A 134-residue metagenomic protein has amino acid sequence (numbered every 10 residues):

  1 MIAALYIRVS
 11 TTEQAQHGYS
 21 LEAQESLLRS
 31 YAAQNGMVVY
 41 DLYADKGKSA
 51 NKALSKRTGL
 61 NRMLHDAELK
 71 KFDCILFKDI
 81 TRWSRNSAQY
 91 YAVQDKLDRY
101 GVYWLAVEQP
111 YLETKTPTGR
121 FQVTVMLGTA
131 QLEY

Functional and structural regions predicted by a protein language model:
M1-Y134: Short, structured surface patches at the beginning of a domain
